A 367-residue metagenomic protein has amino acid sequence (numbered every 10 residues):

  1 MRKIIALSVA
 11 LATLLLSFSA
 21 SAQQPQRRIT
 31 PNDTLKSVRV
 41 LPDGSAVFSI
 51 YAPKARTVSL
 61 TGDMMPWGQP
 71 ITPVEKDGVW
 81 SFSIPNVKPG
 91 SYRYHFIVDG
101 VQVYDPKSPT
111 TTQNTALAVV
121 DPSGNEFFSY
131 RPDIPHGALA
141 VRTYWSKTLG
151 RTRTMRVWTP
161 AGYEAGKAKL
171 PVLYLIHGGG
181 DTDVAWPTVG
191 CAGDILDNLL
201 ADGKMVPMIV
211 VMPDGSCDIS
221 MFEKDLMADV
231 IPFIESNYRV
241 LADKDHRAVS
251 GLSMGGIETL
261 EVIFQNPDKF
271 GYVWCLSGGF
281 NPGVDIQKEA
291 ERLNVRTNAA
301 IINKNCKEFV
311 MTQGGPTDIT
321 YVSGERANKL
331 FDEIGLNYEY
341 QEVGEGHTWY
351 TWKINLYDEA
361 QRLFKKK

Functional and structural regions predicted by a protein language model:
M1, T13, Q26-R27: Short, intrinsically disordered low-complexity segments
M1-V9: Bacterial N-terminal signal peptides that target proteins for export
S8-S17: Bacterial N-terminal signal peptides
F18-A22: Sec/Tat signal peptide C-region and signal peptidase I cleavage site
Q23-T30, T34, V40-Q69, V74-K367: Non-catalytic cap/lid and distal C-terminal segments of serine-dependent acyl enzymes
